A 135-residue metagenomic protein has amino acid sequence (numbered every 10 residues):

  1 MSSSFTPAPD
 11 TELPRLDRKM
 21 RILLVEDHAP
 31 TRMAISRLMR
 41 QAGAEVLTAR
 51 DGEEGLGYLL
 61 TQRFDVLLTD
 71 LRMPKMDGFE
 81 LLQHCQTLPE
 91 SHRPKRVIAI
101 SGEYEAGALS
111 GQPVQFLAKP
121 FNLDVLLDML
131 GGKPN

Functional and structural regions predicted by a protein language model:
M1-R21, Q115, N122-N135: Non-catalytic signal-transmission and effector/linker regions of two-component phosphorelay proteins
E26: Conserved acidic carboxylate
A29-L47: Two-component/phosphorelay signaling modules centered on CheY-like receiver
T48-V66: Acidic, metal-coordinating helix/loop segments flanking the phosphotransfer/catalytic sites of two-component signaling
D51-E54, D77-Q83: Acidic catalytic/metal-coordinating carboxylates
D70: Active-site residues of response regulator receiver
M73: Receiver (REC) domain active-site loop signature in two-component systems and cognate sites in sensor histidine kinases
I100-S101: Hydrophobic/aromatic residues positioned on beta-strands within the core alpha/beta folds
